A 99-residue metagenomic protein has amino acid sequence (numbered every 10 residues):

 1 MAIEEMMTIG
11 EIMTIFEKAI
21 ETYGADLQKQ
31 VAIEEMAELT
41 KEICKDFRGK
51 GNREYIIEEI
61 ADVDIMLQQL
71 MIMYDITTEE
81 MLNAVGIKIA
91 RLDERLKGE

Functional and structural regions predicted by a protein language model:
M1-E99: Flexible "arm" and connector segments at domain edges
